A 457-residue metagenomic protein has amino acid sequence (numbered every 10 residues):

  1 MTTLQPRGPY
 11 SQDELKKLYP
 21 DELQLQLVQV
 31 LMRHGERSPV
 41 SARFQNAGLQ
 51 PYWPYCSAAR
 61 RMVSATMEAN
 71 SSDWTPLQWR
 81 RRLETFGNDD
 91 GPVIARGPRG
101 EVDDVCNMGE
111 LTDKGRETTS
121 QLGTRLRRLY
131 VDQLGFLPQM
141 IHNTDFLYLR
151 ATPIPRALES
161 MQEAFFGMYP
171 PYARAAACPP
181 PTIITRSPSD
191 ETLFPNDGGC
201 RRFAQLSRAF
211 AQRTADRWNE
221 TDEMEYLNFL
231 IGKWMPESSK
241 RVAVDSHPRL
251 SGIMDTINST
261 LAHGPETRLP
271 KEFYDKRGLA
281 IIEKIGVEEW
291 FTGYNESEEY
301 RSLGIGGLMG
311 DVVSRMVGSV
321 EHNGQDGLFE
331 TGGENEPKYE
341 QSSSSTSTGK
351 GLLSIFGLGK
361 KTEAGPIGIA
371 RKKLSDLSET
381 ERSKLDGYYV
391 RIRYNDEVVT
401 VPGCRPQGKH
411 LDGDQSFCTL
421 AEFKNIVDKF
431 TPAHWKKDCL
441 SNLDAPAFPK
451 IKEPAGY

Functional and structural regions predicted by a protein language model:
M1-Y148, T152-E340, T346-Y457: Signature for phosphate-centric chemistry
